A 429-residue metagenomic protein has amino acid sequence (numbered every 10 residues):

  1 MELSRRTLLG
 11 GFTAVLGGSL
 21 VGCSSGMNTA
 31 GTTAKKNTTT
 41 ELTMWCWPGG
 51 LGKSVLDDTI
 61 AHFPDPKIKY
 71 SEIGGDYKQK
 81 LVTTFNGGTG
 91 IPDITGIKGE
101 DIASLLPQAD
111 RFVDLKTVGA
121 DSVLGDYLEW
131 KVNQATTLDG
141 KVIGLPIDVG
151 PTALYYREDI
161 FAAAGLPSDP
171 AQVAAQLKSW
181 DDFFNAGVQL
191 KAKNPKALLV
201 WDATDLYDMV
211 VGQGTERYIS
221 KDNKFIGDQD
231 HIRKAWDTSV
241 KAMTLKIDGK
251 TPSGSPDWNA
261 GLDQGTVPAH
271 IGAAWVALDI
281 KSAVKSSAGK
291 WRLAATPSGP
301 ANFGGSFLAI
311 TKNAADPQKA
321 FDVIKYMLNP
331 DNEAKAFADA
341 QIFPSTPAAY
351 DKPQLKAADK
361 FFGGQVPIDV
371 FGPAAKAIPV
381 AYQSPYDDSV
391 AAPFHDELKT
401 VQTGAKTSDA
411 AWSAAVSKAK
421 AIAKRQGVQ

Functional and structural regions predicted by a protein language model:
E2-S104, S122, Q318-K319, D331-K335 (+3 more regions): Conserved N-terminal structural module of periplasmic/extracytoplasmic solute-binding proteins
N28, K141-I147, T152, A162 (+3 more regions): Extracytoplasmic/periplasmic solute-binding protein
N37, K116-Y127, A171-Q176, E216-A235 (+3 more regions): Short, solvent-exposed loop/beta-turn-alpha elements that line the ligand-binding surface or hinge of extracytoplasmic
E72-L81, E100, L177-D182, K250-Q264: Short helix-initiation/N-cap motifs at beta->coil->alpha
K98-A153, D181, R292: Hinge/lid segment of periplasmic solute-binding proteins
G187, N223-P252: Glycine-centered hinge/linker elements that transmit conformational signals in sensory and ligand-binding systems
P252, G363-A415: C-terminal capping/gating helix-and-loop segments adjacent to ligand/active sites or protein-protein/ligand interfaces
N259, L278, S306-D388: Mature extracytoplasmic/periplasmic domains
